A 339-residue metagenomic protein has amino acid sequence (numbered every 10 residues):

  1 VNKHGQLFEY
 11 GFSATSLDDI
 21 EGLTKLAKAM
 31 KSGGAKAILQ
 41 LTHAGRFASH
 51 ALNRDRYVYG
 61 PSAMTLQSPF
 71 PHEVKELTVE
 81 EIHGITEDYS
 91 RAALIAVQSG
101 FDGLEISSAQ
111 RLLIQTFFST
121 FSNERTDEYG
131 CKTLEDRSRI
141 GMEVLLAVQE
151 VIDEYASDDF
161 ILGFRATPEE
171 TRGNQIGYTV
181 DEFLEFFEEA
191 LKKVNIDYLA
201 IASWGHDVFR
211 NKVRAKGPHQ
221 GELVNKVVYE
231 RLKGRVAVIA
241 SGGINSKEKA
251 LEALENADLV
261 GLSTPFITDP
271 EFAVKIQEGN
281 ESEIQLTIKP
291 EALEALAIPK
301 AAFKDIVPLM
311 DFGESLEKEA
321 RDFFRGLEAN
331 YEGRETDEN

Functional and structural regions predicted by a protein language model:
V1-N339: Flavin-dependent oxidoreductase catalytic cores
